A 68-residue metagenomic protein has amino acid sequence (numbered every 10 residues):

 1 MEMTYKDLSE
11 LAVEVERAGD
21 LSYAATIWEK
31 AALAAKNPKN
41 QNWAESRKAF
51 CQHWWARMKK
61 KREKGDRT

Functional and structural regions predicted by a protein language model:
A12-V13, A32, A49: Conserved small-residue packing positions in alpha-helical repeats and bundles
E16-R17, K36: Hydrophobic/aromatic side-chain positions at a characteristic register within alpha-helices of tetratricopeptide repeats
A34-A35, W55: Alpha-helical junction/boundary sensor with strong preference for TPR arrays
K36-A44: Boundary/linker segments of alpha-helical solenoid repeat arrays
K48-T68: Alpha-helical linker/edge segments of TPR/alpha-solenoid repeat scaffolds and analogous pre-/post-domain helices
